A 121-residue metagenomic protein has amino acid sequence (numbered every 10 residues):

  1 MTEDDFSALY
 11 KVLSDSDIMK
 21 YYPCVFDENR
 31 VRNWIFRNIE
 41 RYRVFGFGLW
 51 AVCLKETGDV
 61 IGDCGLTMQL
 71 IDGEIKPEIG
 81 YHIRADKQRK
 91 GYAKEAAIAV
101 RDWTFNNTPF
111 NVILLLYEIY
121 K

Functional and structural regions predicted by a protein language model:
M1-K20, C53-K121: Acyl-donor (CoA/ACP) binding surface of acyl/acetyltransferases
D17-R37: Conserved GNAT-fold acetyl-CoA-binding loop/helix
F26-R30, G48, I75, Y120: Short, conserved alpha-helical segments within structured domains
N38-A51: A short helix-loop-beta-strand connector motif used in the catalytic cores of GNAT acetyltransferases and, in some
